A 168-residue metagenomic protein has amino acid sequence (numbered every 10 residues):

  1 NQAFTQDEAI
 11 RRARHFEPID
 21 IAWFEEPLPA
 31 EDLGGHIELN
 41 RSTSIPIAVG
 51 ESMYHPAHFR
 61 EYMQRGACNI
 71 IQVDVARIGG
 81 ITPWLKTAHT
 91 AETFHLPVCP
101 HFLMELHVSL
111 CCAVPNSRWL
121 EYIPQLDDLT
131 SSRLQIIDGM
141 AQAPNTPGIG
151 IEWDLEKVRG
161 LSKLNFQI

Functional and structural regions predicted by a protein language model:
N1-H101: Catalytic core of soluble alpha/beta enzymes
C99-I168: Flexible C-terminal active-site loop/helix
